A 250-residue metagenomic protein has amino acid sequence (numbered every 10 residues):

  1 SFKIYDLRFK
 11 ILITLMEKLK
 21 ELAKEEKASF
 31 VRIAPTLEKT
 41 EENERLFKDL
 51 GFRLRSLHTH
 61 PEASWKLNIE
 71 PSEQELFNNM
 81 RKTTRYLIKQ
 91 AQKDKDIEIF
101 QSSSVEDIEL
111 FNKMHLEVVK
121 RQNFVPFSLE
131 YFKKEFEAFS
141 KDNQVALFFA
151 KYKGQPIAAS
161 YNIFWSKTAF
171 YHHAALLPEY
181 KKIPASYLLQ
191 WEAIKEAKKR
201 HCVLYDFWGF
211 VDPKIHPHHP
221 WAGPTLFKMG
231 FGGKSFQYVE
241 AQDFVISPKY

Functional and structural regions predicted by a protein language model:
S1-K18, F47-L50, L54, I97-F100: Short, basic, low-complexity termini and linkers enriched in Ser/Thr/Gly/Pro that act as targeting/leader peptides
K10, T14-K18, K134-S247: Aromatic (often tryptophan-rich) hydrophobic motifs at membrane interfaces
A23-L37, A197-G209: Conserved GNAT acetyl-CoA-binding A-motif
K24, K48, Q92, K198 (+1 more regions): Anion (oxyanion) recognition and catalysis
E25-K27, H58-P61, F236: A short, structural micro-pattern
P35-T40, R45-K182: A conserved beta-strand-loop-helix scaffold within acyl/acetyltransferase catalytic domains
